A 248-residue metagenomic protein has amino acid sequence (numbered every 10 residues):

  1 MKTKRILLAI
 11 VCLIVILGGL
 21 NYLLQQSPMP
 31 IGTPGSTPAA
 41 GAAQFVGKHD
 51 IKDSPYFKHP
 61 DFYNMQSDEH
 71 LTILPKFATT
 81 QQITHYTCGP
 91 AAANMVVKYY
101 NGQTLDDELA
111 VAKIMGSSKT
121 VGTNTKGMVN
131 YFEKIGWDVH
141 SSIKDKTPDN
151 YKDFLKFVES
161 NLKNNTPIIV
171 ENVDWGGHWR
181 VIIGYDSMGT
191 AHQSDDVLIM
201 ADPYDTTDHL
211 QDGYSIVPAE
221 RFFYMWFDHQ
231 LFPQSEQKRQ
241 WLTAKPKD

Functional and structural regions predicted by a protein language model:
M1-L13: N-terminal Sec-pathway targeting helices
R5-I6, S27-P60, S118-K119, Y185-D248: Noncatalytic regulatory segments and standalone regulatory/sensor domains
I10-V11, T84, H178: Generic detector of short, well-ordered, non-transmembrane alpha-helical segments enriched in hydrophobic residues
L13-L24: Hydrophobic alpha-helical membrane-insertion segments, chiefly the h-region of N-terminal signal peptides
P38-K146, Q230-F232, Q237-D248: Cysteine-nucleophile protease catalytic domains, especially the papain-like/related folds used in DUB/UBL proteases
T147-A201: Active-site-adjacent substructure of cysteine-protease-like catalytic cores
